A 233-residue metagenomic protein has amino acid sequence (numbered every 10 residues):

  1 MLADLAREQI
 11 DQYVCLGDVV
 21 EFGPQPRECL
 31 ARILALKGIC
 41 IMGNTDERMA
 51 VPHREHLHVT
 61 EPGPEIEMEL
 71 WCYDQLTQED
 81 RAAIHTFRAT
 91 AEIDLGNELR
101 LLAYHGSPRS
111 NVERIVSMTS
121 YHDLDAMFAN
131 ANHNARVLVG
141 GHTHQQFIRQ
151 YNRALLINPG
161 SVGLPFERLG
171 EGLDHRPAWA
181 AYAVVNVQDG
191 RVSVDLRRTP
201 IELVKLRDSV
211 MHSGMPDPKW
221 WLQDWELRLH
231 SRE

Functional and structural regions predicted by a protein language model:
M1-G38: N-terminal active-site segment of His-dependent metallophosphoesterases
L5-I10, L95-N97, N130-N134, V184 (+1 more regions): Glycine-rich phosphate-binding loop signature in dinucleotide/nucleotide-binding domains
Y13-G17, F22, I39-N44, Y104 (+2 more regions): Active-site neighborhood of phospho(di)ester-bond hydrolases with catalytic His/Asp-centered motifs
E21-P24, T45-A50, R109-N111, V137-Q150 (+1 more regions): Active-site environment of divalent metal-dependent phosphoester hydrolases
C29, A35-I93, L99, A103 (+2 more regions): Active-site neighborhood of divalent metal-dependent phosphoester bond hydrolases
A89-N97, I148-Y151, V185: Short acidic-hydrophobic surface loop/beta-edge motif
H122-R149, R153-P159: Anionic-ligand binding region
R149-E233: Acidic, His/Gly-rich catalytic cores of divalent-metal-dependent hydrolytic chemistry
